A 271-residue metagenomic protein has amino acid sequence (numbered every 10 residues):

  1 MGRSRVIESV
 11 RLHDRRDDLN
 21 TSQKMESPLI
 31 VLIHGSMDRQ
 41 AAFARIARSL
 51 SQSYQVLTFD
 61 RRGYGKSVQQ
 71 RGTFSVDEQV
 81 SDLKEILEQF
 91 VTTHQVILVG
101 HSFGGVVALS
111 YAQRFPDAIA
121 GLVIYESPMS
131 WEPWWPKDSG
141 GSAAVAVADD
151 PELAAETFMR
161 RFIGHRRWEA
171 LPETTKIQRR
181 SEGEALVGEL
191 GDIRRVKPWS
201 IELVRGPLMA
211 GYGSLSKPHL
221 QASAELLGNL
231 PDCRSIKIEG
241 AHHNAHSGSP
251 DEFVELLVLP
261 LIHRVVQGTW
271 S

Functional and structural regions predicted by a protein language model:
R11-G72, L261: Conserved HGGG/HGGXW glycine-rich cap/lid loop of the alpha/beta-hydrolase fold
L32-G35, S102, G213: Glycine-rich His-Gly loop
R45-R48, L57-V99, E255, L259: Active-site loop/oxyanion-hole signature of alpha/beta-hydrolase fold enzymes
G100, G104, A108: Gly/Ala-rich beta-loop-alpha elbow adjacent to hydrolase catalytic centers
L109-D149: Flexible "cap/lid" loop of the alpha/beta hydrolase fold
W135, D150-L190, R194: Conserved alpha/beta-hydrolase catalytic His-Asp/Glu region
T174-G240: Conserved serine/cysteine hydrolase catalytic core
I238-V254: Catalytic histidine-centered segment of alpha/beta-hydrolase-like enzymes
